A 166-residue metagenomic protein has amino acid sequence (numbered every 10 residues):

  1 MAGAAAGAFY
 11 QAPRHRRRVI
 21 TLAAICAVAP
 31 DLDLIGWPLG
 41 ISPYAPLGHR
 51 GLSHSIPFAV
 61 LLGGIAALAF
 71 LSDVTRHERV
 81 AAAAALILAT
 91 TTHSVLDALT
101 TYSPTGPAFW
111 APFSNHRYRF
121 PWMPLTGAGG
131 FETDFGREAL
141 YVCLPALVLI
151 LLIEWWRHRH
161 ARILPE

Functional and structural regions predicted by a protein language model:
M1-E166: N-terminal membrane-targeting hydrophobic helices
